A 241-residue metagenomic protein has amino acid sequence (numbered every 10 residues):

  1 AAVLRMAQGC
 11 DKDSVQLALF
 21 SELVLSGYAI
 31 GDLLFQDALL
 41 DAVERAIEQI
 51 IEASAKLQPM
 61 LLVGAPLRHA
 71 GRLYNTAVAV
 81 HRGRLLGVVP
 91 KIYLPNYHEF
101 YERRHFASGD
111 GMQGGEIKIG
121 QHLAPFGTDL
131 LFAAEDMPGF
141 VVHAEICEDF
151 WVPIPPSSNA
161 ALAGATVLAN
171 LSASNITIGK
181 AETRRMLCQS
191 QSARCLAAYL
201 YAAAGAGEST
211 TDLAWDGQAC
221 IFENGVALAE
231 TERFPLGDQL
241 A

Functional and structural regions predicted by a protein language model:
A1-A241: Enzyme catalytic cores with a strong preference for nitrogen-chemistry domains
